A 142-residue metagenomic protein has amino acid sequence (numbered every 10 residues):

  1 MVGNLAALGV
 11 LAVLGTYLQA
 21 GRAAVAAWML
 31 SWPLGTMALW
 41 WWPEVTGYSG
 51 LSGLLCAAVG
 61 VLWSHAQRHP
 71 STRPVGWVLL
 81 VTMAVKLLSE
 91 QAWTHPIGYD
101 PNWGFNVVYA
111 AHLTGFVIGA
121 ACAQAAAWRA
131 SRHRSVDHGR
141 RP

Functional and structural regions predicted by a protein language model:
M1-H133: A detector for small-residue-rich transmembrane helices and their helix-helix packing motifs
R132-P142: Short, highly charged, low-complexity non-transmembrane loops/tails of multi-pass membrane proteins
